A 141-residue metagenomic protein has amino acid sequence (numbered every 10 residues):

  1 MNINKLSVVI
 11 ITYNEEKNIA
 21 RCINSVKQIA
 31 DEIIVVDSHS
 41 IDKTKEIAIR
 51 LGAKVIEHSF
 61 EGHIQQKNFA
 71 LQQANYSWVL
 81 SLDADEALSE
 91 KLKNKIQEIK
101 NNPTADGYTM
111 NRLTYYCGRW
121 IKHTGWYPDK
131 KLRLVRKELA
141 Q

Functional and structural regions predicted by a protein language model:
M1-S25: N-proximal low-complexity "stem/linker" segments adjacent to membrane-targeting elements
A20, D42-L51, K91-L92: Acidic helix N-cap motif at the loop->helix transition within catalytic regions of sugar-transfer enzymes
N24-I33: Short, acidic, metal-binding catalytic loop of nucleotide-sugar glycosyltransferases
S25, D37-E46, D83: A conserved acidic beta->alpha catalytic loop
D31, K45-Q73: Conserved donor nucleotide-binding strand/loop of the catalytic core
V36, H58, L80-A84: Catalytic metal- and UDP-sugar-binding loop of GT-A-like glycosyltransferases, i.e., residues flanking the conserved
N68-Q72, Y76-L82, S89-Q141: Catalytic-site signature of metal-activated, phosphate-bearing donor transferases, centered on the GT-A/GT-A-like
